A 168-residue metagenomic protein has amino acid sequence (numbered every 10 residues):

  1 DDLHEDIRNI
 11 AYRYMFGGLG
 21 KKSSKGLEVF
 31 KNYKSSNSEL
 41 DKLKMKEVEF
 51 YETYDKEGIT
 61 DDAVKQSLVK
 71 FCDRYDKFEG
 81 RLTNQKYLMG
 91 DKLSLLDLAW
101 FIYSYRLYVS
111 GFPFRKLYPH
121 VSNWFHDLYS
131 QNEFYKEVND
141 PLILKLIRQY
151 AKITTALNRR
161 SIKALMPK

Functional and structural regions predicted by a protein language model:
D2-S130: GST-like fold's C-terminal all-alpha helical module
L117, S122-K168: Long, positively charged, glycine-interspersed low-complexity recognition regions
